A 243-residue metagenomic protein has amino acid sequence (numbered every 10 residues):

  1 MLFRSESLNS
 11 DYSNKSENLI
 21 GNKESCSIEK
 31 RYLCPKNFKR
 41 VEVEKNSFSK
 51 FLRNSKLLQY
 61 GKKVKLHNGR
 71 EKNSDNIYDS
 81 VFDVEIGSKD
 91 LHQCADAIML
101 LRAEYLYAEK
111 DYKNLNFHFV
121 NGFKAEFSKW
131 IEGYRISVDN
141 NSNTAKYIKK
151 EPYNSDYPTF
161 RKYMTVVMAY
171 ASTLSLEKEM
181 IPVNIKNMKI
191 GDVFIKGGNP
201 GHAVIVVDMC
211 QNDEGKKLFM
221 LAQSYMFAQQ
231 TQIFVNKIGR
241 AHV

Functional and structural regions predicted by a protein language model:
M1-L2: Short, small-residue-biased leader/transition segments that mark boundaries at the very start of proteins
S7-N76, E85-Q93: N-terminal module-boundary/linker segments of secreted carbohydrate-active enzymes
E71-K189, V193-A203, V207-M226, V235-I238: Acidic/His-rich structured neighborhood in mature extracellular/periplasmic domains
Q230: Glycine-rich loop(s) and the adjacent beta-strand/alpha-helix scaffold that form part
